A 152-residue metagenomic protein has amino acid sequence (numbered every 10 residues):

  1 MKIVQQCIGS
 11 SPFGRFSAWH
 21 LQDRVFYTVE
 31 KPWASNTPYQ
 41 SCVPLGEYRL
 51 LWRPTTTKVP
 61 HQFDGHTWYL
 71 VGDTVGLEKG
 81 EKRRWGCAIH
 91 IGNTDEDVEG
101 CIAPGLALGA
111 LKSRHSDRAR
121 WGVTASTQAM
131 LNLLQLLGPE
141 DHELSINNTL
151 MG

Functional and structural regions predicted by a protein language model:
M1-G122, Q128-H142, N148-G152: Cell wall/extracellular polymer interaction/catalysis modules
